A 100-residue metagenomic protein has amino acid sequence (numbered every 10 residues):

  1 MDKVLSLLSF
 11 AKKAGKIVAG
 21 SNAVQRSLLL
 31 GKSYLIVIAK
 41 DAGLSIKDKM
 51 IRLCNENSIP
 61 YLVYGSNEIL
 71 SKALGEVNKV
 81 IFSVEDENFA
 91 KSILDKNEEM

Functional and structural regions predicted by a protein language model:
M1-I38: N-terminal first-folded block
D2, V37, S45, E76 (+1 more regions): Ribosome-associated RNA-binding proteins
S6, N22, R26-L30, D48-R52 (+3 more regions): Solvent-exposed alpha-helical segments within well-ordered globular domains of core cellular machineries
G15-K16, Y34-L35, P60-L62, K79-F82: Structural motif
N22, D41-A42, S66-I69, E87: Short, ordered loop/turn segments at secondary-structure junctions
L29-R52, I59-P60: N-terminal positively charged helical leader segments and presequences
D48-K79: Mid-chain, well-packed structural core segment of small domains
E68-M100: C-terminal structural segments of small proteins and small subunits
